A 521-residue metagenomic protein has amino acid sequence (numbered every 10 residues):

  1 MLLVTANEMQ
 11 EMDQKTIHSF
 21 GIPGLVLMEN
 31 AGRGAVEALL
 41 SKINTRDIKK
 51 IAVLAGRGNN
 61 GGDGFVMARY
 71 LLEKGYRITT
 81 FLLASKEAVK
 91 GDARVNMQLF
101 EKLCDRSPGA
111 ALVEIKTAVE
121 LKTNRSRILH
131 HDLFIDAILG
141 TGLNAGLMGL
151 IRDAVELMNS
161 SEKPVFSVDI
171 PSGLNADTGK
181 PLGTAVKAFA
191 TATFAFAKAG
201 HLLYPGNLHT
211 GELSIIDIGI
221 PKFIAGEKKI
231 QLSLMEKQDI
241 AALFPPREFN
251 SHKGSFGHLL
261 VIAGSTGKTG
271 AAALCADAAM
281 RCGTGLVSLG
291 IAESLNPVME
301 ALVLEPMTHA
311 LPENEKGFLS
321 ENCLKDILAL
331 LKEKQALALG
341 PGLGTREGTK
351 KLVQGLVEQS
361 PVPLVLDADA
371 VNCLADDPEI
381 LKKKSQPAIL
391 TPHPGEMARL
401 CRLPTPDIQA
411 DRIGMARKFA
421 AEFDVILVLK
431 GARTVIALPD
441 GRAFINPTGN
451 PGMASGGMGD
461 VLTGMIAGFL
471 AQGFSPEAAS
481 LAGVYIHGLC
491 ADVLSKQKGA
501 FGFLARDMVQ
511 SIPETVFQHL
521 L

Functional and structural regions predicted by a protein language model:
M1-A84, K90, R94, H201-L364 (+2 more regions): Small-residue (G/A/S/T)-rich helix-start motifs and N-terminal tracts that mark the onset
E37-I138, G146-V168, S360: Nucleotide and nucleotide-moiety/phosphate-recognizing core
A110, I138-G149, G340-L343, L403-D407: Flexible, glycine/proline-enriched loop segments at strand-loop-helix junctions that form or flank small-ligand binding
A110-E120, M148, S172-A176, D239-P245 (+2 more regions): Short gly/ser/thr-rich secondary-structure transition/capping motifs
L112-I115, V186, L381: Generic preference for hydrophobic/aromatic residues in regular secondary structure cores
I128-D132, M158, A185, L331-K332 (+2 more regions): A short, aliphatic-rich alpha-helical micro-motif
H131-L133, I138-I230: Internal gly/pro-rich beta-alpha loop/helix module that stabilizes soluble enzyme cofactors or their anionic handles
